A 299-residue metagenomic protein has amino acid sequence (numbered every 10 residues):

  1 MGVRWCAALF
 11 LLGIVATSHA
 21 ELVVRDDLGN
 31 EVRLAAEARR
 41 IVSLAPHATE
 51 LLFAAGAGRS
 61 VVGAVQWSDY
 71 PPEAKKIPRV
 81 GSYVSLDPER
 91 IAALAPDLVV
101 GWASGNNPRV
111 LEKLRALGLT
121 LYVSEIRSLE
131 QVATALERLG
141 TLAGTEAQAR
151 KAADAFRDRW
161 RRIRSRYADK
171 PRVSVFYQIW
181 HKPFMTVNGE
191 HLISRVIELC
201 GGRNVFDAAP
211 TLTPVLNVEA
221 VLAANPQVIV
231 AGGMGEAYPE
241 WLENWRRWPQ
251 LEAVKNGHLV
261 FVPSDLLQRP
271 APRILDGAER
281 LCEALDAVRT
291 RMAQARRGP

Functional and structural regions predicted by a protein language model:
M1-A7: Bacterial N-terminal signal peptides that target proteins for export
V15-T17: N-terminal signal peptide c-region/cleavage motif recognized by signal peptidases
E21-V24, N30-E31, D97-L98, W102 (+4 more regions): Extracytoplasmic substrate-binding proteins
R39-L94, L98-G105, V110, V205 (+1 more regions): A short, structured surface patch at a secondary-structure boundary
A45, A103-S104, I179, A209 (+3 more regions): Short secondary-structure boundary segments
V65, E190-T213, G233, F261: His/Asp/Glu-enriched short active-site or ligand-binding loop at hydrolase and phosphoryl-transfer sites
P88-A95, L117, L216-N225: Short helices/loops that flank or line small-molecule/ion binding pockets
G105-A116, V228-N244: A ligand-binding cleft/hinge motif common to bilobed small-molecule-binding domains
